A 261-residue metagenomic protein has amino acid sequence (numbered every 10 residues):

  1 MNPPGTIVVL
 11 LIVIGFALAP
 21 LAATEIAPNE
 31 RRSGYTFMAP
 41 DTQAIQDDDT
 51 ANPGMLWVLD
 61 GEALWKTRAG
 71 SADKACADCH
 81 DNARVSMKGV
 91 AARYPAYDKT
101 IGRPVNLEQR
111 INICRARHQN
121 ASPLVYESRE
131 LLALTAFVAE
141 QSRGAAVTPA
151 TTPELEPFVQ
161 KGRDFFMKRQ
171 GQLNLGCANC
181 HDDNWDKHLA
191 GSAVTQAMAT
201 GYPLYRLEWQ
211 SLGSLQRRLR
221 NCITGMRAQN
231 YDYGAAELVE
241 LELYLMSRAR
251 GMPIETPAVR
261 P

Functional and structural regions predicted by a protein language model:
N2-W57, V85, P95-Q160, D186 (+3 more regions): Post-cleavage N-terminal segment of exported redox proteins
D47-D78: N-terminal, post-signal-peptide region of Sec/Tat-exported proteins
W65, F165-F166: Conserved short C-terminal alpha-helix that flanks the catalytic cleft of nucleotide-sugar-dependent
R68-A69, R169-G171: Short coil/turn linking the two alpha-helices of tandem helical-hairpin repeats
S71-A77, A190-A193, V259: Extended intrinsically disordered, low-complexity coil regions enriched in Ser, Thr, Gly, Ala and often Pro
A72-R84, L134, G162, L173-N184 (+2 more regions): The canonical Cys-X-X-Cys-His
M87-Y94, L189-T195: Short cysteine/histidine-rich zinc-coordinating motifs and their immediately flanking basic loops
A178-Y205, L212: An amphipathic alpha-helical core segment
